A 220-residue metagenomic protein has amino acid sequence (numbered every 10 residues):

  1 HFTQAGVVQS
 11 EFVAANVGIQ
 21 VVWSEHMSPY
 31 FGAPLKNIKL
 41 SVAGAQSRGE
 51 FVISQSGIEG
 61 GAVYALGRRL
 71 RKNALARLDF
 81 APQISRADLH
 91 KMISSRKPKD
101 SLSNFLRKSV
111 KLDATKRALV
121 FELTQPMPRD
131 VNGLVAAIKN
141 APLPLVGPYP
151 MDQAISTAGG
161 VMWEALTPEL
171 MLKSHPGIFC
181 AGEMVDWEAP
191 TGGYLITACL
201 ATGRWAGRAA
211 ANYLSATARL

Functional and structural regions predicted by a protein language model:
H1, A5, L172, W187-A218: A conserved FAD-binding loop/helix module that cradles the flavin
H1-T3, F51-S56, R69, I178-C180 (+1 more regions): Short hydrophobic core segments
V7, A45, K139-P144, N212-S215: Generic secondary-structure signature for well-ordered alpha-helical cores
V8-V13, V17-R129: An anion/pyrophosphate-binding glycine-rich loop and adjacent beta-alpha core in soluble alpha-beta enzymes
S10-V13, P148, Y213: Residue-level detector of family-conserved "landmark" positions at structurally sensitive sites
E59-G61, I155-S156, M184-T197: Glycine-rich phosphate/pyrophosphate-binding beta-alpha loops
R117-E188: A glycine-rich dinucleotide-binding beta-alpha-beta segment and adjacent secondary-structure elements that constitute
A137-N140, A158, R208-A209, A216 (+1 more regions): RNase H-like, Mg2+-dependent phosphodiesterase core, and more generally RNA phosphate-backbone-engaging helix-loop
